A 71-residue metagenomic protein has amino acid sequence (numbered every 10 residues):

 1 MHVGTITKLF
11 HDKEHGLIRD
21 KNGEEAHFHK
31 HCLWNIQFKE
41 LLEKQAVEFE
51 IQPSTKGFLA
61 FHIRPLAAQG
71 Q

Functional and structural regions predicted by a protein language model:
M1-H11: Structural detector for short beta-strands of small beta-barrel domains
H11, K21, P53-T55: A generic beta-sheet turn/junction motif
K13-L17: Short aromatic-glycine-enriched beta-strand elements
I18-D20, K30, I51, H62: Residue-level recognition of conserved beta-strand positions in structured domain cores
N22-E24, Q45: Short acidic/polar mixed-charge low-complexity motifs
E24-C32: A short macromolecule-binding patch
W34-E48: Short nucleic-acid-contacting surface segments enriched for D/E, G, S/T with interspersed K/R
Q52-Q71: OB-fold/S1-family single-stranded nucleic acid-binding modules
